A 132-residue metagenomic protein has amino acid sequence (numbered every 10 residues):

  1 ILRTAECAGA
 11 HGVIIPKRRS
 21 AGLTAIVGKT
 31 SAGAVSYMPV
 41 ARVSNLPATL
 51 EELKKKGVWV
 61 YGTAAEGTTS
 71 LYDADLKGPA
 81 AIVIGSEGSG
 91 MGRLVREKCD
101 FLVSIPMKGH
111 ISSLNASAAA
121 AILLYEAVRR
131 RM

Functional and structural regions predicted by a protein language model:
I1-M132: Post-transcriptional modification and biogenesis factors for structured RNAs of the translation apparatus
